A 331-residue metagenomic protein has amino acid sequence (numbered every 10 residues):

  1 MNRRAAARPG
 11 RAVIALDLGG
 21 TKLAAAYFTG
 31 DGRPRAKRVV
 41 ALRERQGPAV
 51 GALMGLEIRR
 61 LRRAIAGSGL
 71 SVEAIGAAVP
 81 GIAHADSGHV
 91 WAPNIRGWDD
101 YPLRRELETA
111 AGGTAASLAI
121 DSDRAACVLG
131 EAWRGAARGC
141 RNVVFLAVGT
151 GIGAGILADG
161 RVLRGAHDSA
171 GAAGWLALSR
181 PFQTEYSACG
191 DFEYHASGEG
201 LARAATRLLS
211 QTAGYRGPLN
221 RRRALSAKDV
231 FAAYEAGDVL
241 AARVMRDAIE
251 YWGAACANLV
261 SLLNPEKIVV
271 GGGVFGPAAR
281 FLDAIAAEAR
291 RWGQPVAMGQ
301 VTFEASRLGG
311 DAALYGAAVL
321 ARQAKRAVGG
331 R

Functional and structural regions predicted by a protein language model:
N2, R8-V79, R104: Conserved phosphate-binding loops in N-terminal lobes of ATP-dependent enzymes of the actin/Hsp70/sugar-kinase
N2-R4, R8-A12, A26-T29, A36-V39 (+4 more regions): Glycine/GP-enriched mid-protein hinge/lid loop-to-helix segment characteristic of carbohydrate kinases
K22, R33-P34, H89-V90, V162-L163: Hydrophobic "anchor" residues
F28, D121-A132, G276-R331: Glycine-rich phosphate-binding/hydrolytic loop that grips phosphoryl groups
G47-P48, A52-G55, R59, R63 (+3 more regions): Glycine-rich phosphate-binding loop and adjoining helix at the ATP-binding site of ATP-dependent phosphoryl-transfer
I75-G81, V270-P277, S306: Glycine-rich beta-strand-to-loop/alpha-helix junction loops that act as flexible
I249, E266-K267, A279: Helical "lid/coupling" subdomains associated with nucleotide-phosphate turnover
V260-V269: Proline-aspartate-enriched helix->loop->beta-strand connector
